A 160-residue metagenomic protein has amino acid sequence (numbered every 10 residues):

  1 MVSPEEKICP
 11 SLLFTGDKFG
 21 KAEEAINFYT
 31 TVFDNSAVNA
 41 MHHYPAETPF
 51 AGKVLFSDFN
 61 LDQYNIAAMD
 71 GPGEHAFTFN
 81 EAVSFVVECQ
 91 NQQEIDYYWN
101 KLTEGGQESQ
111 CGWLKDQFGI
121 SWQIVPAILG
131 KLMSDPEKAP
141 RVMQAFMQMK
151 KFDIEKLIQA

Functional and structural regions predicted by a protein language model:
M1-N27, D34-H42, S84, I128-A160: N-terminal beta-strand motif that seeds the catalytic metal site of vicinal oxygen chelate
P4-E6, A51-K53, F79-E81: Residue-level preference for beta-strand/loop junctions
K18, T31-V32, L61, N65 (+3 more regions): Vicinal oxygen chelate
G20, P49-F50, Q93, S109 (+2 more regions): Residues at secondary-structure transition points
V38-T48, S84-Q93: Charged, low-complexity, helix/coiled-coil-prone segments
N39-F77, W122-P126: Conserved short beta-strand elements that form part of the metal-binding/catalytic scaffold of enzyme active sites
